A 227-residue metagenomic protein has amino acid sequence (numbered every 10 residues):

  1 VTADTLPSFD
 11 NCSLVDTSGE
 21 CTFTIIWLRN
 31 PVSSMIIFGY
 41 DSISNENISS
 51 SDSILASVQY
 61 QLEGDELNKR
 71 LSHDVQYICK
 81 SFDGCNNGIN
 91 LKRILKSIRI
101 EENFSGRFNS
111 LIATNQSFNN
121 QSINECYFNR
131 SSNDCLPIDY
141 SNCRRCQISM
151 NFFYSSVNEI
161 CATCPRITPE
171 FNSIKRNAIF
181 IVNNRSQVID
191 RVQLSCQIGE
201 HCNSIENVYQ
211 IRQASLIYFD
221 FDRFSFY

Functional and structural regions predicted by a protein language model:
V1-Y227: Disulfide-rich, cysteine-dense mature extracellular segments of secreted or cell-surface proteins
